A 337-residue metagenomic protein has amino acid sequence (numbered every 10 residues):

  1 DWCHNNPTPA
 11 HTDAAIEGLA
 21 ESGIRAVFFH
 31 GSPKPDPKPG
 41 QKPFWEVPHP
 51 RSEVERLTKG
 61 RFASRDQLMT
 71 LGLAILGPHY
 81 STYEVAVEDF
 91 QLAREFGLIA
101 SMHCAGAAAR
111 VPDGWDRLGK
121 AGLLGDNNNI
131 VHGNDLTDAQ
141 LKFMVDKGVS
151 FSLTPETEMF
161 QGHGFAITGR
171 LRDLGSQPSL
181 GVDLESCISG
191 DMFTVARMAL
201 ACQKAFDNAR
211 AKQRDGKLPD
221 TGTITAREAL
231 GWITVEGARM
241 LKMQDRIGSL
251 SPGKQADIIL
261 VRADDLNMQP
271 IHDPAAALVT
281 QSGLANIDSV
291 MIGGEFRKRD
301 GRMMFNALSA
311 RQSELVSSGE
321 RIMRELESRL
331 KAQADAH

Functional and structural regions predicted by a protein language model:
C3, P7-L141: Metal-coordinating catalytic core of metallo-dependent amide/deamination hydrolases
C3-H4, A105-G106, D135, T157 (+3 more regions): Catalytic metal-binding/acid-base residues of hydrolase active sites
L19, L73, I130, M144 (+5 more regions): Conserved, mostly hydrophobic/aromatic
G23-R25, I99, S150, Q177 (+1 more regions): Residue-level detector of anion-binding/catalytic polar loops
A121-L123, N127, G169-D265, Q281-G283: His/Asp/Glu-enriched, well-ordered alpha-helical/loop segment that forms or immediately abuts the divalent-metal
A139, F143-L184: A conserved active-site cap/scaffold subdomain adjacent to cofactor or substrate pockets
Q161-A166, S189-D191, P270: Short, charged, surface-exposed secondary-structure boundary motifs
E228-H337: Active-site microenvironment of metallo-dependent hydrolases
